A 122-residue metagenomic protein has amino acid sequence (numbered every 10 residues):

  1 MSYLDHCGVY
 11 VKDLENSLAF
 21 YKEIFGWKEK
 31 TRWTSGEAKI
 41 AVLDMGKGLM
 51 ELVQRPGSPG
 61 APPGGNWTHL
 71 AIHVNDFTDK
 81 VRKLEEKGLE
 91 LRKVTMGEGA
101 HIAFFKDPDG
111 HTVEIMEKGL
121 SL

Functional and structural regions predicted by a protein language model:
M1-E15, W67-I72, G119-L122: N-terminal beta-strand motif that seeds the catalytic metal site of vicinal oxygen chelate
D5, K39, T68, G99-H101: Residue-level marker for the onset of beta-strands and adjacent loop->beta junctions in well-ordered domains
D13-K28: Amphipathic alpha-helical segments
L14, F77-T78: Residues at or immediately preceding the N-termini of alpha-helices
F20, T78-K83: Short amphipathic alpha-helices within nucleic acid-binding modules
K28-G64, T112-G119: Conserved short beta-strand elements that form part of the metal-binding/catalytic scaffold of enzyme active sites
K30, V42, V81-L122: Vicinal oxygen chelate
